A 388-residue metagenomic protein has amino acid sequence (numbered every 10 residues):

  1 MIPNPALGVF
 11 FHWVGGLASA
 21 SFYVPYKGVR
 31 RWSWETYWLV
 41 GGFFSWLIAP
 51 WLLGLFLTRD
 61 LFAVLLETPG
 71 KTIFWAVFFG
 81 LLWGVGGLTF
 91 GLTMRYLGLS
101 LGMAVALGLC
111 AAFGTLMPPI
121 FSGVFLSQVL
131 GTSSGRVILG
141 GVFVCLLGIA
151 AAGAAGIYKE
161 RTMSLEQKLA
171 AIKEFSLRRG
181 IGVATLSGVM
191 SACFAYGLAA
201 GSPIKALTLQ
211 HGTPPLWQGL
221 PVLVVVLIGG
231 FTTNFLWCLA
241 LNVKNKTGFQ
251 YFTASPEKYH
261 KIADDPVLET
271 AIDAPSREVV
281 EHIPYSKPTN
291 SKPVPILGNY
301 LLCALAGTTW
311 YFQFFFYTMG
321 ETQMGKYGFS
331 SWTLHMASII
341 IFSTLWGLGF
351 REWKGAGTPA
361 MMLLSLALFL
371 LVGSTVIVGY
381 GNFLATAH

Functional and structural regions predicted by a protein language model:
M1-H388: Polytopic alpha-helical membrane proteins, predominantly small-molecule transporters/carriers
